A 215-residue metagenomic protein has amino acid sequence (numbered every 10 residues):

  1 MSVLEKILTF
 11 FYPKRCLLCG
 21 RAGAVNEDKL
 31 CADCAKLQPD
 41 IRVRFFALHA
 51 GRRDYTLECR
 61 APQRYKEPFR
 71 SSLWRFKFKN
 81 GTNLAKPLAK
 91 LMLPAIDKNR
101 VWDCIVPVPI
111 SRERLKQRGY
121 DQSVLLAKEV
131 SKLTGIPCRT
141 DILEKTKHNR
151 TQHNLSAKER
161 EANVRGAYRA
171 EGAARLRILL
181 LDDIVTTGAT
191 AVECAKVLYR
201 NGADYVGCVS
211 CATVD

Functional and structural regions predicted by a protein language model:
M1-D215: Glycine-rich phosphate/pyrophosphate-handling loop used in enzymes and phosphotransfer proteins
